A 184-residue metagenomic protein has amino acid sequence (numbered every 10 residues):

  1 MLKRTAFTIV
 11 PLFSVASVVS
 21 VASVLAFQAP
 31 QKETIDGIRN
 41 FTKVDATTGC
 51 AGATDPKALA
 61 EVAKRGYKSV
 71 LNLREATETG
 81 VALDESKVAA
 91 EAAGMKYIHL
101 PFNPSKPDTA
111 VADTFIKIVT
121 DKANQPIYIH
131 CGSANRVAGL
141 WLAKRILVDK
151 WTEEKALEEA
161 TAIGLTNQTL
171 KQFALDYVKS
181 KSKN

Functional and structural regions predicted by a protein language model:
M1-F13: Bacterial N-terminal signal peptides that target proteins for export
M1-L2, N72, A134: Intrinsically disordered, low-complexity sequence elements enriched in Ser/Thr/Gly/Pro
A6-F7, T77, G139: Sequence-pattern detector for short linear motifs and compositional/periodic biases rather than a specific fold
V10-S23: Bacterial N-terminal signal peptides
V24-I127, L142-N184: Cys-dependent protein tyrosine phosphatase-like superfamily
I127-A138: A phosphate-binding catalytic loop at a beta-strand-loop-alpha-helix junction that coordinates phosphoryl groups
